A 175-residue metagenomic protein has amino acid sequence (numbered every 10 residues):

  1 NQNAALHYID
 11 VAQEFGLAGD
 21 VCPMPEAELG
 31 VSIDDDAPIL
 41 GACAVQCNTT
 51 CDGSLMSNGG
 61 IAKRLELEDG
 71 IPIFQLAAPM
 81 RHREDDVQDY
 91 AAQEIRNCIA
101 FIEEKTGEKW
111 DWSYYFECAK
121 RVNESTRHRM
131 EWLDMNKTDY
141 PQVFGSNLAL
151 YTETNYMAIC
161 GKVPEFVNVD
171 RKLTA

Functional and structural regions predicted by a protein language model:
N1-K105, W110: Trp/Phe/Arg-rich N-terminal binding region typifying the photolyase-homology
A92, R96-A175: A charged, amphipathic alpha-helical module
